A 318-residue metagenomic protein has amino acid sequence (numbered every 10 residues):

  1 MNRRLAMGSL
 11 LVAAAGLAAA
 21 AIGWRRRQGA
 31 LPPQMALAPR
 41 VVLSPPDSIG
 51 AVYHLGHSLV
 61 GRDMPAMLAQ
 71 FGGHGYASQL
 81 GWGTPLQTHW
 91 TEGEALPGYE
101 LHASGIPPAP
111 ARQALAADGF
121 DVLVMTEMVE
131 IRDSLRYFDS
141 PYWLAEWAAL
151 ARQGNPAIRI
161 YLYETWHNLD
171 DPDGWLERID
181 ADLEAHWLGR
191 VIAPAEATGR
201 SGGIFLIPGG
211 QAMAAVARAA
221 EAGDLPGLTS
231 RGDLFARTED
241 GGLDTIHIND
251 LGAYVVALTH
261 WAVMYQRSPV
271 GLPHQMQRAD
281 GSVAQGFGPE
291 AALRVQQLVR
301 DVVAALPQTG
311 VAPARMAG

Functional and structural regions predicted by a protein language model:
N2-V12: N-terminal export leaders
L11-A19: Core hydrophobic alpha-helical transmembrane segments of single-pass membrane proteins
A19-L31: Membrane-interface motif at the C-terminal end of an N-terminal transmembrane signal
P32-A66, Q70-F71: N-terminal module-boundary/linker segments of secreted carbohydrate-active enzymes
L55, G61-W147: Conserved SGNH/GDSL esterase-like catalytic core that processes O-acyl groups on lipids and polysaccharides
A109-D250: Alpha-helical cap/lid subdomain in secreted, periplasmic, or secretory-pathway luminal O-acyl-processing enzymes
R231-G318: Conserved catalytic region of serine esterases and O-acyltransferases that act on ester linkages in lipids
